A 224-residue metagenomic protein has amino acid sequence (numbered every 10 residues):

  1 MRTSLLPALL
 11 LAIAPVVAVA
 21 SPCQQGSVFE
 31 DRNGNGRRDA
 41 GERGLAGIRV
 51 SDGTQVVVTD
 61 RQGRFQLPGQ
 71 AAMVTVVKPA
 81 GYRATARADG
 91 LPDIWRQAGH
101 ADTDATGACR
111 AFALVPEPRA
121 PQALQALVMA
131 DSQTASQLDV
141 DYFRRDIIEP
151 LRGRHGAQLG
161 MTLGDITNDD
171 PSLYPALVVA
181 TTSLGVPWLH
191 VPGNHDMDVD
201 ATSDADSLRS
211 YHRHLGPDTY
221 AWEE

Functional and structural regions predicted by a protein language model:
P7-P15: Bacterial N-terminal signal peptides
P15-C23: Beta-strand-rich domain onsets/edges
C23, W95-Y174: N-terminal active-site segment of His-dependent metallophosphoesterases
Q24-E30, G63, F112: A short, amphipathic beta-strand motif
S27-G44, E117: Structural motif
G36-R38, G44, S51-P68: Short, acidic Ser/Thr/Gly-rich low-complexity loop/linker segments typical of extracellular and cell-surface proteins
D52, M73-A101: A short, solvent-exposed loop/turn motif at the edges and junctions of modular extracellular/periplasmic domains
S172-E224: Extended active-site neighborhood of metal-dependent phosphoesterases/phosphodiesterases
